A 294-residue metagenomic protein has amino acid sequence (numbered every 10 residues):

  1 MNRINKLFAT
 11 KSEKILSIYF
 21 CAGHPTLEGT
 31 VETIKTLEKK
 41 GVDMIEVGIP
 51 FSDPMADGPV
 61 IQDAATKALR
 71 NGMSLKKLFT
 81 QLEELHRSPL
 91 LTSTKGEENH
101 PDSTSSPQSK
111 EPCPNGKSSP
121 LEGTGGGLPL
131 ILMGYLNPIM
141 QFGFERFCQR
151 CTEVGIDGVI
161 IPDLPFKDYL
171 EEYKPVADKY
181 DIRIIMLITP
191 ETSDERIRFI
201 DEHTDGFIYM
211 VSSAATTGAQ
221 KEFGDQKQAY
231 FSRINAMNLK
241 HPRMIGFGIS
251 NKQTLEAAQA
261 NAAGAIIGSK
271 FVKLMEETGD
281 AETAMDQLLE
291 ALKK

Functional and structural regions predicted by a protein language model:
M1-L7, F51-I61, R70-E83, M140-F144 (+5 more regions): Active-site-adjacent beta->alpha loops and helix N-cap segments on the catalytic face of soluble alpha/beta enzymes
M1-R87, G127, Q141, E202 (+1 more regions): Conserved N-terminal beta1-alpha1 strand-loop-helix module at the mouth
L16-F20, I45-V47, L130-G134, V159-I161 (+4 more regions): Hydrophobic faces of well-ordered beta-strands that scaffold small-molecule active sites in alpha/beta enzyme cores
G29-T36, T192-E202, I249-A265: Catalytic cores of alpha/beta
V60-S88, G127-I131, P175-T189, Q226-H241 (+1 more regions): Alpha-helix-loop-beta-strand connector modules within alpha/beta enzyme cores
N71-M73, G155-Y169, R183-T192, V211: Catalytic beta/alpha-barrel core
S93-E97, E111, G116, E122-T124: Glycine-biased, low-complexity coil/linker segments
R233-H241, S250-K294: Alpha/beta catalytic cores of nucleotide-metabolism and tRNA/nucleoside-modifying enzymes
